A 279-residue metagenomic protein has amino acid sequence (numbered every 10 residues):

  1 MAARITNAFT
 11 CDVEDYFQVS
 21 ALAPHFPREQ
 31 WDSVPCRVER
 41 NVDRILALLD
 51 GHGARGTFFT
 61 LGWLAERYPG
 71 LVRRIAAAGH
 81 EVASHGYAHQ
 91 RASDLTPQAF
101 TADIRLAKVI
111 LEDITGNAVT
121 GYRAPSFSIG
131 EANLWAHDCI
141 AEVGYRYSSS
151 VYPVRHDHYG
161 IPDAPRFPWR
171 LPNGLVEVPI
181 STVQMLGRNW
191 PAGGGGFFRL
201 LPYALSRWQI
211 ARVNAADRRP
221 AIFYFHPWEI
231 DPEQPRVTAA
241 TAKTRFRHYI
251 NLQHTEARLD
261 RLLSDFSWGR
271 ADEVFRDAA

Functional and structural regions predicted by a protein language model:
A2-A78: Active-site beta->alpha N-cap acidic-glycine motif
D12, L49, V82-H85, A107 (+4 more regions): Conserved, mostly hydrophobic/aromatic
R28-C36, F59-L61, A88-F100, P125-S128 (+2 more regions): The substrate-binding groove and active-site-proximal loops of carbohydrate-active enzymes, especially glycoside
V42-L46, P69-R73, T101-K108, H137 (+2 more regions): Generic structural signal for well-ordered alpha-helices, preferentially at hydrophobic/aromatic core positions
I45-A54, I110-N117, A215-D217, R258-G269: A structural motif corresponding to the C-terminal end of an alpha-helix and its immediate exit/capping segment
H52-N133, Y145, S150-R155, T182: Metal-dependent polysaccharide deacetylase catalytic core of the NodB/CE4 family, i.e., the active-site-bearing domain
N117-T120, A124-Y224: Active-site-adjacent pocket scaffolds in enzyme catalytic domains
L201-A279: C-terminal domain-boundary segment and adjacent tail
